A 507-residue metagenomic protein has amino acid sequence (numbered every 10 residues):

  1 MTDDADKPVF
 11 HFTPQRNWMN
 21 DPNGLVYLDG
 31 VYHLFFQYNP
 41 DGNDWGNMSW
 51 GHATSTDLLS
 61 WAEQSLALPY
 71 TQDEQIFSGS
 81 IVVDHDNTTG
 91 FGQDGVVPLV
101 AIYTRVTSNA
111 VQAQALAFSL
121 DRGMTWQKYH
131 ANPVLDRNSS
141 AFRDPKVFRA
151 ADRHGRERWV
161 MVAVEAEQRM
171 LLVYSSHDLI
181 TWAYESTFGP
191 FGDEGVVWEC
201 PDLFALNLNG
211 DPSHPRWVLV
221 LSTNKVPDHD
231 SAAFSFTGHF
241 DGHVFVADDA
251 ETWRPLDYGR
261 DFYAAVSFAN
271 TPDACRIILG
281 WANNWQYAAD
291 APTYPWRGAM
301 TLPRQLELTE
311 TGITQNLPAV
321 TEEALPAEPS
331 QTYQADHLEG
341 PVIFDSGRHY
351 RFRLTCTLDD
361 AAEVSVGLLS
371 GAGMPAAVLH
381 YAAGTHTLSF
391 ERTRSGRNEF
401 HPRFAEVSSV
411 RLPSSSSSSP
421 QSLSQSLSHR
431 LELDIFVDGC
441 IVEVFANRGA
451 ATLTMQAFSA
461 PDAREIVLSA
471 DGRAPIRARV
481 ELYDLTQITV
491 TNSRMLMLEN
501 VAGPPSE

Functional and structural regions predicted by a protein language model:
M1-D144, R149-W198, N207-Y258, D273 (+6 more regions): Beta-rich carbohydrate-recognition and catalytic domains
G210-P212, T237-E507: Beta-rich accessory regions
